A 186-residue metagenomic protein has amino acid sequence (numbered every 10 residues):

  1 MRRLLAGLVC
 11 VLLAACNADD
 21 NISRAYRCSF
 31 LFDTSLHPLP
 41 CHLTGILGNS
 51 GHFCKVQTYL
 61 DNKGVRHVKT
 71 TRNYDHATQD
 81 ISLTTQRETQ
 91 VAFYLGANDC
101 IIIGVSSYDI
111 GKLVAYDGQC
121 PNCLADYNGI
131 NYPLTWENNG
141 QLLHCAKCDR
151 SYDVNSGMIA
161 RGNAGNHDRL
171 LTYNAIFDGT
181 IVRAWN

Functional and structural regions predicted by a protein language model:
M1-G7: Sec-dependent signal peptide recognition, specifically the positively charged N-region followed immediately by
L8, K112-A115, N139-G140, L170: Flanking scaffold residues of small Cys/His-coordinated metal-binding clusters
L12-A15: C-terminal motif of bacterial Sec signal peptides marking the signal peptidase cleavage site
D20-T135, N174-N186: N-terminal pre-ligand scaffold of iron-sulfur
C123, C148-D149: Short Cys/His-rich metal-coordination motifs, predominantly Zn2+-binding knuckles/fingers
Y127, N138-K147: Cys/His-rich short segments
G140-L143, S151-W185: Polybasic, low-complexity binding patches
